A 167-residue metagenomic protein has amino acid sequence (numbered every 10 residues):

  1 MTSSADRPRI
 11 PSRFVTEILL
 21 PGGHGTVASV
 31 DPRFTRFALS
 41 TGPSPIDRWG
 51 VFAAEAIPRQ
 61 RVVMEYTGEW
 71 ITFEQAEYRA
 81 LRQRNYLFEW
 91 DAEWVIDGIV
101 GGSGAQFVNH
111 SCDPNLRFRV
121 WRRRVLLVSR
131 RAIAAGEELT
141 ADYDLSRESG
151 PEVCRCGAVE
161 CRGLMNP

Functional and structural regions predicted by a protein language model:
S3, I10-E17, C112-P167: C-terminal SET catalytic tail plus cysteine-rich post-SET Zn-binding segment of SAM-dependent SET-domain
P11-F118: Catalytic cores of histone-lysine modification enzymes
